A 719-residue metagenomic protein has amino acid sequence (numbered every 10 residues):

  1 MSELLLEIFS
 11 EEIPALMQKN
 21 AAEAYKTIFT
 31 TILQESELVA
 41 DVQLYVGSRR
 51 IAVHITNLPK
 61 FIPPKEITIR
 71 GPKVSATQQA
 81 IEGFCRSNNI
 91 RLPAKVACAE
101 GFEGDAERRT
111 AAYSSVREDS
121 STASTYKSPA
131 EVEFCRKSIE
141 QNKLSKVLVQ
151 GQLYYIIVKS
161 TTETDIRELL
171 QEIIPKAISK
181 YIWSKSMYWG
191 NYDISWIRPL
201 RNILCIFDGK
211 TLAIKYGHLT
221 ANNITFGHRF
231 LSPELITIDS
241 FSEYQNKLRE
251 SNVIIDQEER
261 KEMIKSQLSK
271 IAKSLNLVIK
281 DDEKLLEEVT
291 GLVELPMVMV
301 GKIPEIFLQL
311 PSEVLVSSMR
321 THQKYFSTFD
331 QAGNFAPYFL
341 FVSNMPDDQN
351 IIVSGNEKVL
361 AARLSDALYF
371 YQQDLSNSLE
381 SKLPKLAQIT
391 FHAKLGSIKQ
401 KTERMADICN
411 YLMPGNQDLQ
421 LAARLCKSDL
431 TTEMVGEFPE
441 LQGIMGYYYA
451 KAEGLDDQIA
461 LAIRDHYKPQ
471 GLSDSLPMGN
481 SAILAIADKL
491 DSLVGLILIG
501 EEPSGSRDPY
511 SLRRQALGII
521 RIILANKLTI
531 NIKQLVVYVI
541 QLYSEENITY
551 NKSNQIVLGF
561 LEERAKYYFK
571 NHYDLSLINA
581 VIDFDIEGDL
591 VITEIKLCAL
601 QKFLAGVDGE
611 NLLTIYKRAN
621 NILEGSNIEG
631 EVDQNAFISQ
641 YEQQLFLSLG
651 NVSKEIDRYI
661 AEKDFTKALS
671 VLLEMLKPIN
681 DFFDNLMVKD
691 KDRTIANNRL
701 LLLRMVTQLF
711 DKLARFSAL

Functional and structural regions predicted by a protein language model:
M1-G104, R108, F134-L719: Amphipathic alpha-helical "coupling" segments that flank catalytic cores
S120-S121, S492: Short phosphate-engaging motifs
